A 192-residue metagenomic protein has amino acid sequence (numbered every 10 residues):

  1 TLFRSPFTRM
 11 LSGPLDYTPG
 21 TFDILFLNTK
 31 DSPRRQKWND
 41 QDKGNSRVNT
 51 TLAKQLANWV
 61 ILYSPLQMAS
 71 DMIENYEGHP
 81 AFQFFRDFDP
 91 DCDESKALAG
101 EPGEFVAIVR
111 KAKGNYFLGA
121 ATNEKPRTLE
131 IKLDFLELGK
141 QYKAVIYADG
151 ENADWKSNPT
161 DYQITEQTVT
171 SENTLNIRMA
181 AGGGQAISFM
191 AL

Functional and structural regions predicted by a protein language model:
S5-E74: Catalytic grooves of carbohydrate-active enzymes
G20, G119-N123, Y147, M190: Generic beta-strand/beta-sheet core signal
I61, L118, G182: Conserved, mostly hydrophobic/aromatic
D71-F117, N123, N152-N158: Glycan-recognition and catalytic regions of carbohydrate-active enzymes
P102-Y142, Q185-A186: Carbohydrate-binding surface patches
I146-E172: Solvent-exposed beta-strand/loop surfaces of large extracellular or lumenal domains
R178-F189: Short Pro-Gly-centered flexible turn/kink motifs
